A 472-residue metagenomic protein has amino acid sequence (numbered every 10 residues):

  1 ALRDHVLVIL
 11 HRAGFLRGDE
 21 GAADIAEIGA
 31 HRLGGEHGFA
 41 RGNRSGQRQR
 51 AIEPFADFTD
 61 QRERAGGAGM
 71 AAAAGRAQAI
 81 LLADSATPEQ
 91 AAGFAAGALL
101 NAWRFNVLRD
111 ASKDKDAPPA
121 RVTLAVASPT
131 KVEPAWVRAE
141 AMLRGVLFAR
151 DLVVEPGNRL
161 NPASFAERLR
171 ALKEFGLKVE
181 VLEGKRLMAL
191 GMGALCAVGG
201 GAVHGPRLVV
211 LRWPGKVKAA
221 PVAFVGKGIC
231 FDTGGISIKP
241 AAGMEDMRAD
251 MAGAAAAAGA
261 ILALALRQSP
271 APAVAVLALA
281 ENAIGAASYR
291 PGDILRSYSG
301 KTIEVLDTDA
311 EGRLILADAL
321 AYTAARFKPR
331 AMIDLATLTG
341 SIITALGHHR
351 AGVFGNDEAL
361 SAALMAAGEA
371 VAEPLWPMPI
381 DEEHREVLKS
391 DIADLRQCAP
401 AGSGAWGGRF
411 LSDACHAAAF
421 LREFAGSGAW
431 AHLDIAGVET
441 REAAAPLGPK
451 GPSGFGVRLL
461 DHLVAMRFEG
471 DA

Functional and structural regions predicted by a protein language model:
A1-G38, G42-F55: Intrinsically disordered, low-complexity segments enriched in glycine and mixed charged residues
L2, A13-G14, E140-L143, E174 (+1 more regions): A broad, low-specificity signal for short, low-complexity segments enriched in glycine/proline and polar/charged
H11, L16, A40, A56-T59 (+4 more regions): Compositionally biased, low-structure terminal segments
F15-G18, A22, R32, H37 (+10 more regions): Residues at the start of alpha-helices and the adjacent loop-to-helix junctions
R41, G46, E53-G228: Short amphipathic alpha-helical segment within the helicase RecA-like ATPase core that mediates nucleic-acid
F165-A472: A generic structural signal for tightly packed, nonpolar segments enriched in small/aliphatic residues
